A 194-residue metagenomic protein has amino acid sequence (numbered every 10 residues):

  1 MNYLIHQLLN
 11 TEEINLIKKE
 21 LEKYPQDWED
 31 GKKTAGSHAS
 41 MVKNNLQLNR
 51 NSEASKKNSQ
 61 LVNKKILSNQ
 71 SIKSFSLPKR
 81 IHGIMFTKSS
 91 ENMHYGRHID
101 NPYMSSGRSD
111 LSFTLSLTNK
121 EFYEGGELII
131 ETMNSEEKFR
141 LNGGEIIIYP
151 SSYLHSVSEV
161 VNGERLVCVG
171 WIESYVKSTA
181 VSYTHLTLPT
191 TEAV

Functional and structural regions predicted by a protein language model:
Y3-L9: Short amphipathic
Q7, L46-L48, F139: Generic detection of short hydrophobic beta-strand segments and adjacent strand-loop junctions
I14-Y24, E29: A short, well-structured alpha-helix characteristic of acyl/acetyltransferase catalytic modules
E20, A35-S105: Signature of the catalytic double-stranded beta-helix
K23, D30, S68-N69, S178: Polar helix-capping/helix-linker motif
S71-A180: Catalytic core of non-heme Fe(II) oxygenases with the double-stranded beta-helix
T184-T190: Conserved small/polar residues in nucleotide/adenosyl-binding loops
